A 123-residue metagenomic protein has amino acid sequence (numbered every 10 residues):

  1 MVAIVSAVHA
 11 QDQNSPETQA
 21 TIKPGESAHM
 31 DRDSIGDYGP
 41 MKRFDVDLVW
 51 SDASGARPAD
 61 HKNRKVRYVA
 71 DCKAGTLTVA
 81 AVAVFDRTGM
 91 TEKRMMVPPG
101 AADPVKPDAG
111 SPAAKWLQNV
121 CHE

Functional and structural regions predicted by a protein language model:
M1-I4: Bacterial N-terminal signal peptides
V8-E123: N-terminal secretory-pathway/extracellular module detecting exported/lumenal segments and adjacent signal-anchor/first
